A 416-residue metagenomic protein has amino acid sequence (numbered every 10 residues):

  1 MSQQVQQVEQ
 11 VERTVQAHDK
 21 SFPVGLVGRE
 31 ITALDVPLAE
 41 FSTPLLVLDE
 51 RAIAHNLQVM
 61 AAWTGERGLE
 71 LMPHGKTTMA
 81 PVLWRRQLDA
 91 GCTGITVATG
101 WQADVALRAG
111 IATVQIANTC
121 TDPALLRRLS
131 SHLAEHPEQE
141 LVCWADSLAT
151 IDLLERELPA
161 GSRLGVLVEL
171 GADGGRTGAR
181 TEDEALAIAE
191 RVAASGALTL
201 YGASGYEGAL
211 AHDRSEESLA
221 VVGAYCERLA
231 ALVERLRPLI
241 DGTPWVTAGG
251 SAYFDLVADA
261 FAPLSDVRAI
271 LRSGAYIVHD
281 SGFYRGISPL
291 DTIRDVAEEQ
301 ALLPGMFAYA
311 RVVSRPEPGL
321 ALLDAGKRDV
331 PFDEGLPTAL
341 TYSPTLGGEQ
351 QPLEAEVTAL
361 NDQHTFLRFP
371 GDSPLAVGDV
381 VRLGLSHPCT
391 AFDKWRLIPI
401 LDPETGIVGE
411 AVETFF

Functional and structural regions predicted by a protein language model:
M1-S131, V412-F416: A charged N-terminal "starter" segment
L38-E50, A112-I116, S131-V142, R214-G223 (+1 more regions): Glycine-rich tight-turn/loop motif centered on a GG-T
I53, K76, A106, V168 (+5 more regions): Conserved, mostly hydrophobic/aromatic
M72-S215: Active-site-proximal beta-alpha core segment in soluble small-molecule metabolic enzymes
G165, A172-I293: Active-site loop/helix belt of alpha/beta enzymes
F254-P344: Active-site loop ensemble at the mouth of alpha/beta enzyme cores that anchors a bound cofactor
P316-F416: C-terminal accessory subdomain/extension
